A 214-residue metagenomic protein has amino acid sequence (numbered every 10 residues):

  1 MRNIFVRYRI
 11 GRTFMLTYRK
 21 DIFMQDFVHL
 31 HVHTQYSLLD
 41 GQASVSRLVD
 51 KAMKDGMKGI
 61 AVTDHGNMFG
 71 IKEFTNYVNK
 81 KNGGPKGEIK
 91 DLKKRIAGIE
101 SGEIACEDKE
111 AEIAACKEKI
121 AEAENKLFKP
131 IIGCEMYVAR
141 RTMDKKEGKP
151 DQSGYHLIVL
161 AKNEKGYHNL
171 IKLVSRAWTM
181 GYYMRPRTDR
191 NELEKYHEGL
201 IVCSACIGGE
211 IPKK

Functional and structural regions predicted by a protein language model:
N3, R12-K214: Phosphodiester-processing cores and adjacent nucleic acid-binding clamps
